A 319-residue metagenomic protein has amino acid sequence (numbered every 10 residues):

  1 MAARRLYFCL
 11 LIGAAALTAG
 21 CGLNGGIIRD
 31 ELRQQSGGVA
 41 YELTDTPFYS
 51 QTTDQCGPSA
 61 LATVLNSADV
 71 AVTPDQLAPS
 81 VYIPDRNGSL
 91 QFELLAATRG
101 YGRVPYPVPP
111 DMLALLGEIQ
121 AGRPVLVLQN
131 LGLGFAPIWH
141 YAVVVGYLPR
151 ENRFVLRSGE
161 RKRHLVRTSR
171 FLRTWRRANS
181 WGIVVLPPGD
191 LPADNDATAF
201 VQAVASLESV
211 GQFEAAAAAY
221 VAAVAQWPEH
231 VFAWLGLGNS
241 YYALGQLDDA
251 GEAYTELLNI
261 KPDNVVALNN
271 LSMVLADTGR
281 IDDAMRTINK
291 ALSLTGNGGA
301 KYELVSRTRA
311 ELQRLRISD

Functional and structural regions predicted by a protein language model:
G22-I28, P149-G236: Noncatalytic regulatory segments and standalone regulatory/sensor domains
G22-P110, L115, D190, F213 (+5 more regions): Cysteine-nucleophile protease catalytic domains, especially the papain-like/related folds used in DUB/UBL proteases
V104, V108-R157: Active-site-adjacent substructure of cysteine-protease-like catalytic cores
L207, A219, W234-L244, A253 (+4 more regions): TPR/Sel1-like alpha-solenoid repeat signature
A223, E256-L257, K290-A291: Canonical positions in the second alpha-helix
Q226, I260, L294-G298: Structural marker of alpha-solenoid helical repeat scaffolds
